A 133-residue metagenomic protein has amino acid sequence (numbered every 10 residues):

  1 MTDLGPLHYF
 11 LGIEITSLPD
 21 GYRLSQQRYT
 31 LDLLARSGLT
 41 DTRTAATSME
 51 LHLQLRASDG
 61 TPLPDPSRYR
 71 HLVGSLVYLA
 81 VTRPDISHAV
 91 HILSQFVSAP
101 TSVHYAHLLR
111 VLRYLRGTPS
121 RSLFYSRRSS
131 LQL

Functional and structural regions predicted by a protein language model:
M1-L133: Long, low-complexity, charge-biased intrinsically disordered regions
